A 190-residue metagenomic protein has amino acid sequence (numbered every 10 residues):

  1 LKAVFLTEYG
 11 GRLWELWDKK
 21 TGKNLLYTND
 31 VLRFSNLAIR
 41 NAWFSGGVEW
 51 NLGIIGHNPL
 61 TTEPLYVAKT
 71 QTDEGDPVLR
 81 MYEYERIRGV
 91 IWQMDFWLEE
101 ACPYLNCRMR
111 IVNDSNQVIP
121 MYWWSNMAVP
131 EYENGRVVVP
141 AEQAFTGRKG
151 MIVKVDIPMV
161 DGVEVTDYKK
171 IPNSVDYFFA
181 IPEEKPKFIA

Functional and structural regions predicted by a protein language model:
K2-E63: Acidic-aromatic substrate-binding/catalytic surfaces of carbohydrate-active enzymes
A3-V4, T21-Y27, I87-Q93, F145-G147: Short, surface-exposed beta-strand/loop "edge" segments at domain boundaries and coil↔beta transitions
V4, D95-W97, R110: Generic structural detector for well-ordered beta-strands
T7, E83-E85, I111: Non-cytosolic beta-sheet module surface loops
E8-K19, K23-L25, P103, Q117-A190: A contiguous, surface-exposed recognition patch within enzymatic or periplasmic domains that forms
K23-N24, F34-S35, A68-T70, G75 (+1 more regions): Membrane-protein biogenesis/insertion across secretory and organellar systems
S45-Y104, E133: Extended, loop-rich substrate-binding clefts of extracytoplasmic carbohydrate-active enzymes
R110-N116: Asparagine-centered strand-capping/turn motif at beta-strand->loop junctions
